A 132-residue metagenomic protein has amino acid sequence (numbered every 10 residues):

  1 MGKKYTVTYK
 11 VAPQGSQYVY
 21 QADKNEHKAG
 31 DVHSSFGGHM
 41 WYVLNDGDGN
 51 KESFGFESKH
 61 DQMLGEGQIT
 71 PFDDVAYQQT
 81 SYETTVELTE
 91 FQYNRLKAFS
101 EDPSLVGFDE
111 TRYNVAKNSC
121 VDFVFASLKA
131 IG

Functional and structural regions predicted by a protein language model:
G2-T85: Glycine-rich catalytic cores of cysteine/serine-nucleophile enzymes that process amide/ester linkages in cell-envelope
F72-G132: Active-site nucleophile-His-acid catalytic modules used for acyl/amide transfer and hydrolysis across diverse enzymes
